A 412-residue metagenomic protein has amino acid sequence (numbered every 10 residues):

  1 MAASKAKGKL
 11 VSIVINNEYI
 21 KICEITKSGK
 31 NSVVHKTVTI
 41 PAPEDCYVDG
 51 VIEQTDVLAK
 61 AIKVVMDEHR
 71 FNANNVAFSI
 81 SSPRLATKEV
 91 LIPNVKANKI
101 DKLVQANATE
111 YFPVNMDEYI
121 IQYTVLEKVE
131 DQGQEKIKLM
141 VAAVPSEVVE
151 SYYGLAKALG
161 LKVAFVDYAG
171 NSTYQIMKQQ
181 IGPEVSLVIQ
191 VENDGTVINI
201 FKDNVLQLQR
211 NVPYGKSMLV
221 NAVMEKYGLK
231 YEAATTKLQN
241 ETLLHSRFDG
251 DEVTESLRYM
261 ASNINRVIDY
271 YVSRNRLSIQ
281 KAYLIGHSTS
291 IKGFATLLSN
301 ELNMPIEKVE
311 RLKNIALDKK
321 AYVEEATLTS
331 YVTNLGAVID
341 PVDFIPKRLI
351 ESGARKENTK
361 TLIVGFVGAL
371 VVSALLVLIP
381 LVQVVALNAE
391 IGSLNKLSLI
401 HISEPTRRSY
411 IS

Functional and structural regions predicted by a protein language model:
M1-S398: Hydrophobic/aromatic-enriched cytosolic interaction surfaces used to assemble or bind macromolecules
L397-I411: Residue-level detector of conserved catalytic or cofactor/ligand-binding positions in enzyme active sites
